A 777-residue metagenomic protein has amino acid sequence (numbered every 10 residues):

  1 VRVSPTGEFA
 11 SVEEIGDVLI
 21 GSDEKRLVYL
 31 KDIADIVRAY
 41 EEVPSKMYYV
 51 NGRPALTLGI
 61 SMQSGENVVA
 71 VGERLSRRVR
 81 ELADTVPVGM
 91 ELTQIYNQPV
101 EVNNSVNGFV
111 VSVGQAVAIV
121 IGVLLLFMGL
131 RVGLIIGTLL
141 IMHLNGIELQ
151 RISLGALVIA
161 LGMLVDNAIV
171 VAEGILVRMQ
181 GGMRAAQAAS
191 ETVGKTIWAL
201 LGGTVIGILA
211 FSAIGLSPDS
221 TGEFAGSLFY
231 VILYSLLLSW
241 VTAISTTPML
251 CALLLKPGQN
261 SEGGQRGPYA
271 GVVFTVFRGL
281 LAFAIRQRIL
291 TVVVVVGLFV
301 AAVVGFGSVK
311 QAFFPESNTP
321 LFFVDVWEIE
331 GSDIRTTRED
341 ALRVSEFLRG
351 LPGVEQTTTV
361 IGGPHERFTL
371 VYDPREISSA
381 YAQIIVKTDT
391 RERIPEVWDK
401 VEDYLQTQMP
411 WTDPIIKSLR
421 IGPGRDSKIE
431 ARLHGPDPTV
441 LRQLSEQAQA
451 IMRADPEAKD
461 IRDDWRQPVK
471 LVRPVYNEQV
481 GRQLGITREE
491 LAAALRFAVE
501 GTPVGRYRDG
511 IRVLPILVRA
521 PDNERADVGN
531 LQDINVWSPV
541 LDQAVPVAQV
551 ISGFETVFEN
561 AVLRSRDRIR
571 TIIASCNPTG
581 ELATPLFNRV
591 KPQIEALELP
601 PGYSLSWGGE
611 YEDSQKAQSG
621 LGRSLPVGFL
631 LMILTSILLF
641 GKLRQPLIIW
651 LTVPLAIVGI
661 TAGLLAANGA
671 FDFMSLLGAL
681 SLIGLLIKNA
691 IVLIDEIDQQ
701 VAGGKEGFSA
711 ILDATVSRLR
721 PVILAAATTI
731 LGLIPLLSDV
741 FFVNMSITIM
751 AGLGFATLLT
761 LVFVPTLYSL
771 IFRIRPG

Functional and structural regions predicted by a protein language model:
V1-Q115, L125, A172, R442 (+3 more regions): Extracytoplasmic/periplasmic membrane-proximal domains and adjacent transmembrane bundles of envelope biogenesis
R2-A10, R335-G424, Q479-G501: Solvent-exposed, membrane-proximal periplasmic/extracellular interface segments of envelope transport and secretion
T6, M47-P54, Q94-Y96, L250-N260 (+6 more regions): Flexible hinge/switch segments at interdomain interfaces of large molecular machines
E91, A118, G122-L176, Y234 (+4 more regions): Hydrophobic transmembrane alpha-helices and their membrane-interface caps in long multi-pass transport proteins
I95, V102, V106, A172 (+4 more regions): Helix-loop junctions and hydrophobic alpha-helical segments within the transmembrane domains of large membrane
L144, I214-E223, Q259, V296-S332 (+4 more regions): Transmembrane helices with small-residue packing motifs
A160-I175, T196-L216, E223-G264, I384 (+5 more regions): Transmembrane alpha-helices and their membrane-interface boundaries in multi-pass membrane transporters and channels
G194-T196, G264-F314, E355: Signature of alpha-helical transmembrane segments and their immediate interfacial
